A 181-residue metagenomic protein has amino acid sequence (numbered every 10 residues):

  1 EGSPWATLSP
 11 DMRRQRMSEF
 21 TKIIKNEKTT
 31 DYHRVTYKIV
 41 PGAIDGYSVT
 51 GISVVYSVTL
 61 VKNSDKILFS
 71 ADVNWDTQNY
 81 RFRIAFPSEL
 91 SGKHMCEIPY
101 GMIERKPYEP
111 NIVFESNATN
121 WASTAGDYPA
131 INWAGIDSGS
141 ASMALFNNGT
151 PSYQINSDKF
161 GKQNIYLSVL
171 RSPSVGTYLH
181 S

Functional and structural regions predicted by a protein language model:
E1-S181: C-terminal (or distal) subdomains of carbohydrate-active enzymes
